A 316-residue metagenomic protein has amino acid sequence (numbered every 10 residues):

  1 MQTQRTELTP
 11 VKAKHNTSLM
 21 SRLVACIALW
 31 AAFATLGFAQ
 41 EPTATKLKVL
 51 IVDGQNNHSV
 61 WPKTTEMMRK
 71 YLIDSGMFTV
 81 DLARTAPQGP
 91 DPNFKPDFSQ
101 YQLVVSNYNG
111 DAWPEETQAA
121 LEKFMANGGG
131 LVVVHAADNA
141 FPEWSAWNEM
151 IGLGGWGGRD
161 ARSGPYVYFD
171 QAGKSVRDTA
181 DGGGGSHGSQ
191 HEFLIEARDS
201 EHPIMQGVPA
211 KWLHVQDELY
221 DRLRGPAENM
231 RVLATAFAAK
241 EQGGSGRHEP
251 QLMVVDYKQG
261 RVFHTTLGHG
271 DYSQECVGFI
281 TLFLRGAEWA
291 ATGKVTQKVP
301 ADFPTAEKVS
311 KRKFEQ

Functional and structural regions predicted by a protein language model:
M1-S21: N-terminal secretory signal peptides that target proteins for export/translocation
R22-T35: Bacterial N-terminal signal peptides
G37-A39: Boundary at the C-terminal end of the N-terminal hydrophobic targeting segment
E41-L47, D74, R84, P96 (+2 more regions): Extracellular ligand-binding/catalytic regions of CAZymes and related secreted enzymes and adhesion modules
E41-T43, K48-V52, N56-F141: Helical hinge/lid and interdomain linker segments adjacent to catalytic or ligand-binding clefts that mediate domain
V52, D111-P203: A glycine-rich, often tryptophan-bearing local segment used as a flexible ligand/cofactor-contacting loop or short
I73, T79-D81, G89, Y168-K258: Catalytic beta-strand/loop cores that center a nucleophilic Ser/Cys/Thr and support acyl-enzyme chemistry
G130-V132, L233, F263: Structural detector of well-ordered beta-strand residues that form the stable sheet scaffold of enzyme domains
